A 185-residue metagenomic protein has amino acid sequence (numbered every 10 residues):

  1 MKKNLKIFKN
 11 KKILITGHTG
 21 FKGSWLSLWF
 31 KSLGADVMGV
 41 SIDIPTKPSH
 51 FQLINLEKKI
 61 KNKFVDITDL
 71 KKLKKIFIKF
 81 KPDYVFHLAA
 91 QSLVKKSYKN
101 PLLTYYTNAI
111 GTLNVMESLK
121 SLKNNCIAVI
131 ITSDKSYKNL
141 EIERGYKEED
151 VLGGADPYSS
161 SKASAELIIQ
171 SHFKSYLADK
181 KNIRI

Functional and structural regions predicted by a protein language model:
M1-I185: N-terminal Rossmann-like NAD(P)+-binding domain of SDR-like oxidoreductases, especially those catalyzing
